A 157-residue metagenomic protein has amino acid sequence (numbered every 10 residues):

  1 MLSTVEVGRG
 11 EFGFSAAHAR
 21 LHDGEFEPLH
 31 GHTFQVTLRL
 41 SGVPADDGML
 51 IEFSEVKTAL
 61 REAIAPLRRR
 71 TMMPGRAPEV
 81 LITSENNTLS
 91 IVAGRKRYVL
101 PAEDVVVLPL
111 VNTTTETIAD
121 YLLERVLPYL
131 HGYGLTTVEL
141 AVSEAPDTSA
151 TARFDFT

Functional and structural regions predicted by a protein language model:
M1-T157: Charge-rich, low-complexity N-terminal segments
